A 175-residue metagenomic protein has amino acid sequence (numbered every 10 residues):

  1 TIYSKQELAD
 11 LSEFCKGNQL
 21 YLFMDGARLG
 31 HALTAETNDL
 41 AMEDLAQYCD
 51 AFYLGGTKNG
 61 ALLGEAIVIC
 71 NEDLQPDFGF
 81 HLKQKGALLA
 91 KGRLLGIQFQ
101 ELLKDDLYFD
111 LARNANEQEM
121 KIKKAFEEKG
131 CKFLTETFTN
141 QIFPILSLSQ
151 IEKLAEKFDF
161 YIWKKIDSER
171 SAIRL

Functional and structural regions predicted by a protein language model:
T1-G26: Active-site phosphate-binding strand-loop segment of PLP-dependent enzymes
T1-Y3, D39-T139: Active-site C-terminal subdomain of aminotransferase-like
D10-F14, N114, A125, K153: Alpha-helical scaffold elements within enzyme catalytic domains, especially in hydrolases
L22-G26, F52-G55, T135, I162-K164: General beta-strand structural signal in soluble alpha/beta enzymes
R28-G30, K58: Active-site-proximal loop/turn and secondary-structure-junction residues that shape catalytic pockets, frequently
L33-A35: Conserved N-terminal phosphate-binding loop of PLP-dependent enzymes in the Aspartate aminotransferase
M120, A125-L175: Conserved C-terminal alpha-helix-loop-beta "cap" of PLP-dependent enzymes that closes/shapes the active-site mouth
